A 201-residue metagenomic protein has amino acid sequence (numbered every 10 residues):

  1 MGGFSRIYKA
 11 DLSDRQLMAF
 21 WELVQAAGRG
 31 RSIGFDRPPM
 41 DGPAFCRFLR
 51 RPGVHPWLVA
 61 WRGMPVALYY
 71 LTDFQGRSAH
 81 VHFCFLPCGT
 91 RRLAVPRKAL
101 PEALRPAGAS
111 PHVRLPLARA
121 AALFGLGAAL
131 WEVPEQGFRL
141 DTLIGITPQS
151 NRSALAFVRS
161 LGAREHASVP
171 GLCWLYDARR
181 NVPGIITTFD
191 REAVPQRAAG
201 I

Functional and structural regions predicted by a protein language model:
M1-M40: Short amphipathic alpha-helix that is part of the acyltransferase structural core
F35-V54: Active-site rim helix/loop that mediates acceptor-substrate recognition in acyltransferases
V54, V182-I186: Short hydrophobic/aromatic beta-strand or adjacent loop that forms the aromatic wall/cage of a ligand/substrate-binding
L58, G63-T72, A79-H80: Conserved beta-strand in the GNAT
G76-C88: Conserved acetyl-CoA binding element of GNAT-fold acetyltransferases
L86, R91-A107, R114-P134, A156: Conserved acetyl-CoA-binding loop-helix of GNAT-fold acetyltransferases
L143-L155: Conserved beta-strand-loop-alpha-helix junction that forms the acyl-donor binding cleft
I144-I146, R164-R180: Conserved catalytic-core motifs of GNAT/GCN5-like acyltransferases
